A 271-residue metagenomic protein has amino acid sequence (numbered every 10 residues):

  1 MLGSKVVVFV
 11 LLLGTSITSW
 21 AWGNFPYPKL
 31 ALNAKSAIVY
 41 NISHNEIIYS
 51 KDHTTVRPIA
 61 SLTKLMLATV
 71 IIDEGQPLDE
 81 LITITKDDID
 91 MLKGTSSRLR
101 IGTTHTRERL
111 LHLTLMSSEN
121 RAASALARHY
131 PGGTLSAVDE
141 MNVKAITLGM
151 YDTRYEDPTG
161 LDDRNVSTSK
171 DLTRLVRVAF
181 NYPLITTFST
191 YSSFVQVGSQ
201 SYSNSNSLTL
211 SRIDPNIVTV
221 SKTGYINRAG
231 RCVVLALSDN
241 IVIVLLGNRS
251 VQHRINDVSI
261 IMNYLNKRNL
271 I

Functional and structural regions predicted by a protein language model:
M1-V7: Bacterial N-terminal signal peptides that target proteins for export
L2, P77, T85, L115 (+3 more regions): Alpha-helix initiation/capping motif
V8-F9, S19-A21: Cleavable N-terminal signal peptides
A21-K170, A179-F180: Active-site-adjacent loops and short helices of periplasmic peptidoglycan-processing enzymes
W22-S36, R107-E108, P131-I271: Penicillin-recognizing serine hydrolase domain
